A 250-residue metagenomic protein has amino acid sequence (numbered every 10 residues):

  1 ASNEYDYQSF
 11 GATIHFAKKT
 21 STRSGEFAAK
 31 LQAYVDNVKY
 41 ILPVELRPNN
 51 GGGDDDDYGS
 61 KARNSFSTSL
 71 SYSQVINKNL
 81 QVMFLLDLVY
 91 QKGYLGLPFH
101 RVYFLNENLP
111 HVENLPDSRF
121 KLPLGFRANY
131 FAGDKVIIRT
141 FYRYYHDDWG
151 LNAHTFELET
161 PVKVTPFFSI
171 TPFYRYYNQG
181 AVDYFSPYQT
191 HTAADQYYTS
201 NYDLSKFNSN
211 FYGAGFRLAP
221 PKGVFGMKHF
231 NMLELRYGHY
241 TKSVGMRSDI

Functional and structural regions predicted by a protein language model:
A1, P123-Y145: Surface-exposed extracellular loop regions of Gram-negative outer-membrane beta-barrel proteins
A1-E4, Q8-Q32, S60-N77: Transmembrane beta-barrel wall of Gram-negative outer-membrane proteins
A1-S2, A28-Y34, S71, L85-Q91 (+4 more regions): Transmembrane beta-strands of outer-membrane beta-barrel proteins
K18-T20, Q74, Y130, Y144 (+2 more regions): Residue-level signature of outer-membrane beta-barrel architecture
S21-E26, N79-Q81, K135, F167 (+1 more regions): Short loop/turn motifs that connect adjacent beta-strands in outer-membrane beta-barrel proteins
A33-R101: Solenoidal tandem-repeat scaffolds enriched in leucines and small polar residues
P43-D54, Y58, Y103-L109, G133-R139 (+1 more regions): Flexible, solvent-exposed coil segments and beta strand-coil junctions, predominantly the extracellular/periplasmic
V89, L95-R119, P123-R127, H146-E157 (+2 more regions): Outer membrane beta-barrel transmembrane domains
